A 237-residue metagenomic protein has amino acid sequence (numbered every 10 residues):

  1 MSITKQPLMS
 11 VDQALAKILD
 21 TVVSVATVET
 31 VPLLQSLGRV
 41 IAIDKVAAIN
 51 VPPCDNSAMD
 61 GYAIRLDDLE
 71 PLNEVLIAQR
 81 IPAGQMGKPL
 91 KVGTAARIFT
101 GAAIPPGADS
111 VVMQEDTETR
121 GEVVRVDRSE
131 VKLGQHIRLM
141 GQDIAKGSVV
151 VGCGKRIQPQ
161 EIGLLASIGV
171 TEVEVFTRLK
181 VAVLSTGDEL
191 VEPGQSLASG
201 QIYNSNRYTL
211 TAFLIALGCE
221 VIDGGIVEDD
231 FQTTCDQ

Functional and structural regions predicted by a protein language model:
M1-P71: Short, low-complexity N-terminal leaders and the immediately following helix N-cap/first helix
S2-K5, A63-D223, E228: Short, glycine/charged-enriched hinge/interface segments at domain edges or termini
D230-T234: Noncatalytic alpha-helical scaffolds and linker/capping helices
